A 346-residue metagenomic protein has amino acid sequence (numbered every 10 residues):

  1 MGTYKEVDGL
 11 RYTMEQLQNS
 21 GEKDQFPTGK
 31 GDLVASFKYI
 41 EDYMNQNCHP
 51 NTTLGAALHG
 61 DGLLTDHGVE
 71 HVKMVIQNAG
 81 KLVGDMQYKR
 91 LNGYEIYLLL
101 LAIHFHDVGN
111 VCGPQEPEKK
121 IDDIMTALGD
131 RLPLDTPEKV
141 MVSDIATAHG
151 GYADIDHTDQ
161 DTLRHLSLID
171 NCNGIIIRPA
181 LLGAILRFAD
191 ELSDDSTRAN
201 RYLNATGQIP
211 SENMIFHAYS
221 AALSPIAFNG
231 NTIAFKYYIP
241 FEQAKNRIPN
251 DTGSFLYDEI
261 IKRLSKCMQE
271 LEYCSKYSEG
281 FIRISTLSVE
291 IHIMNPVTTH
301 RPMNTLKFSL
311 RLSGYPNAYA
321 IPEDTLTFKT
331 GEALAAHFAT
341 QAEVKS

Functional and structural regions predicted by a protein language model:
M1-D42, A199-N200, A205-S346: C-terminal effector/catalytic modules and regulatory tails appended to multi-domain proteins
G2-P114: Acidic/His-rich, divalent-metal-binding segments that scaffold phosphate/diphosphate chemistry
G21, C48-H49, Q87-R90, H104 (+6 more regions): Short, flexible coil/linker elements and helix-boundary hinge sites characteristic of intrinsically disordered
F26, K30, P50-T52, L58-D61 (+3 more regions): Intrinsically disordered, low-complexity coil segments
H49, H59, H67, H71 (+8 more regions): Histidine (H) residue identity feature
Q77-G84, K119, D123, D144 (+4 more regions): A broad, structural surface signal
Q87-N231: Divalent metal-dependent catalytic cores for phosphoryl transfer on phosphate-bearing substrates
